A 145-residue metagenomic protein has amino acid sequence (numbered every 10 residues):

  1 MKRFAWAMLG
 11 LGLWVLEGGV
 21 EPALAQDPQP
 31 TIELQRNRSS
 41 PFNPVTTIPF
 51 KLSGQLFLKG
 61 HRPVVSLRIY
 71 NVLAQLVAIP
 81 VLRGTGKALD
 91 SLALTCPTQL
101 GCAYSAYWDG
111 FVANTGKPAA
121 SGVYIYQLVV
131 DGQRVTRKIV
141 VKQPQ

Functional and structural regions predicted by a protein language model:
M1-F4: Positively charged n-region of N-terminal signal peptides that target proteins for export
A7-G18: Bacterial N-terminal signal peptides
L24-Q145: Short loop/turn motifs at secondary-structure boundaries
